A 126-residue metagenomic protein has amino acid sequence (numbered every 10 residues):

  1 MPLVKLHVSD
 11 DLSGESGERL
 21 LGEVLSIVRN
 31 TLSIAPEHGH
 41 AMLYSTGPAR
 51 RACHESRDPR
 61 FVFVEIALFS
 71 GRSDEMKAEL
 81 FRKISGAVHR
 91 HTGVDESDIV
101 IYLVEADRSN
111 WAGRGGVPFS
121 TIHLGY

Functional and structural regions predicted by a protein language model:
M1-Y126: Interaction-mediating elements
